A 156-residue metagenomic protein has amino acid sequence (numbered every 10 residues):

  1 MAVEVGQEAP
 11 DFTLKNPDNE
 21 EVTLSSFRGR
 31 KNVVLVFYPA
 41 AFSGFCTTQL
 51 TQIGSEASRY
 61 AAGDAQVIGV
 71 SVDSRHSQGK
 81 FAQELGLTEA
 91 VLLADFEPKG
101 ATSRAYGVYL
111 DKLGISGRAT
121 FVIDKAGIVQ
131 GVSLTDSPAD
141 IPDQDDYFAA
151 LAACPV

Functional and structural regions predicted by a protein language model:
M1-V156: Chalcogenol-based redox active-site neighborhoods
